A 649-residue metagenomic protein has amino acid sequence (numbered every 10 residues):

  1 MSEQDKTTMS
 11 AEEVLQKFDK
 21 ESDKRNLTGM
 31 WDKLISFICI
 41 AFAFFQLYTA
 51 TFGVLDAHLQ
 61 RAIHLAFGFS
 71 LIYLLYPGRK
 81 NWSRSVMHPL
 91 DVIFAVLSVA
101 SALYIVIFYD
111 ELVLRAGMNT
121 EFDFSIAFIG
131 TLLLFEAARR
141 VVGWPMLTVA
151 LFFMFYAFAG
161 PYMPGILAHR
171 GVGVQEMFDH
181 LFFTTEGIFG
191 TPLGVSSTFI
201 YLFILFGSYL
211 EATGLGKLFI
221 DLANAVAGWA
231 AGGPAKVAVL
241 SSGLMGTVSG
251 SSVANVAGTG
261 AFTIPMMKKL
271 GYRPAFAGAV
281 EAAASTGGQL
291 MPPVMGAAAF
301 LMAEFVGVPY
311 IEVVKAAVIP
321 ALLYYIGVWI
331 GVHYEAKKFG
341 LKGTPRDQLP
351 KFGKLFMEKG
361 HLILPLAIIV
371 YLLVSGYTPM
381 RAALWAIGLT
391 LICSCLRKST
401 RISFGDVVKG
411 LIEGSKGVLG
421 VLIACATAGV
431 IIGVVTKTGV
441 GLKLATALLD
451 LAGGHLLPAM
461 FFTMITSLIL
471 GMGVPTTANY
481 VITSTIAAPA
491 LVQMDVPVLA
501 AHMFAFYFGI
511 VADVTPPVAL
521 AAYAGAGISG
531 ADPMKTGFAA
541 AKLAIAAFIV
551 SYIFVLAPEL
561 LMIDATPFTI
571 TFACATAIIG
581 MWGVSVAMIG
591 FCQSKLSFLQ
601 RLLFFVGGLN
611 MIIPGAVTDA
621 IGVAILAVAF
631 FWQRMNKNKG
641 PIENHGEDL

Functional and structural regions predicted by a protein language model:
M1-L114, F124-F128, F605: Conserved, well-structured core domains of diverse proteins
S2-K33, K315-G417, L520-L609, K637-L649: Long, contiguous bundles of hydrophobic transmembrane helices that form the permeation core of multi-pass
K24, T49-V54, Y76-S85, E111-L112 (+4 more regions): Membrane-water interface regions at transmembrane-helix termini and the short interhelical loops of multi-pass membrane
I35-I40, Q60-Y73, L90-V99, F124-L133 (+11 more regions): Hydrophobic mid-bilayer segments of alpha-helices in multi-pass membrane transport proteins, especially secondary
E121-S125, E186-F199, A225-A238, L270-F276 (+6 more regions): Membrane-interfacial loop-to-helix junctions in multi-pass transporters
E136-A137, V141, L151-I166, F178 (+8 more regions): Core transmembrane alpha-helical segments of multi-pass membrane transporters/permeases
G207-E211, S242-S251, A283-Q289, G429-I432 (+3 more regions): Transmembrane alpha-helix interface/packing and boundary motifs in multi-pass membrane proteins, characterized by
I220-G288, A298, G307, T476-Y507 (+1 more regions): Hydrophobic transmembrane alpha-helices that form the pore/transport pathway of multi-pass ion and small-solute
